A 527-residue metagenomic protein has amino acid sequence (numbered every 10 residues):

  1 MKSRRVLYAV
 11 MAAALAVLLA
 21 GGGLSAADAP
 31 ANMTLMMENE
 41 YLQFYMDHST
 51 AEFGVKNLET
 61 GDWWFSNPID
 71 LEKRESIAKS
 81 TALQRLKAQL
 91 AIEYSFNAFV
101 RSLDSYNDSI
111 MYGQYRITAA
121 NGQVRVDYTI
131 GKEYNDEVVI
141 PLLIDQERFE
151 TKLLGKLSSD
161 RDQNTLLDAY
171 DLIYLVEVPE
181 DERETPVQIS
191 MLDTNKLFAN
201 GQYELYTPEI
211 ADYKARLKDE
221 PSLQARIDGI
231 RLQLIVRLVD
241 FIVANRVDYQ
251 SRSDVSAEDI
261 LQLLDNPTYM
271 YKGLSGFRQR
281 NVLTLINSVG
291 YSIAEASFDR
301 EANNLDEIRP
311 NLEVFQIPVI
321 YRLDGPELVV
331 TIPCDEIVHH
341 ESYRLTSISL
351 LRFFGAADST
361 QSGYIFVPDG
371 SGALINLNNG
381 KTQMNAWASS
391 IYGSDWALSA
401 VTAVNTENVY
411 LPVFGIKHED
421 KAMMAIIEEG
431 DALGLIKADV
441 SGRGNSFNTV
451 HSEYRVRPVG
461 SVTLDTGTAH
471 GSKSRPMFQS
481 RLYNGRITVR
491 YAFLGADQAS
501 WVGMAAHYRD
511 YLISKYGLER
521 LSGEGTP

Functional and structural regions predicted by a protein language model:
M1-M11: Bacterial N-terminal signal peptides that target proteins for export
V10-A20: Bacterial N-terminal signal peptides
A20-A31: Sec-dependent signal peptide cleavage junction
M36-P527: Carbohydrate-recognition beta-sandwich/jelly-roll modules in extracellular/periplasmic carbohydrate-active proteins
